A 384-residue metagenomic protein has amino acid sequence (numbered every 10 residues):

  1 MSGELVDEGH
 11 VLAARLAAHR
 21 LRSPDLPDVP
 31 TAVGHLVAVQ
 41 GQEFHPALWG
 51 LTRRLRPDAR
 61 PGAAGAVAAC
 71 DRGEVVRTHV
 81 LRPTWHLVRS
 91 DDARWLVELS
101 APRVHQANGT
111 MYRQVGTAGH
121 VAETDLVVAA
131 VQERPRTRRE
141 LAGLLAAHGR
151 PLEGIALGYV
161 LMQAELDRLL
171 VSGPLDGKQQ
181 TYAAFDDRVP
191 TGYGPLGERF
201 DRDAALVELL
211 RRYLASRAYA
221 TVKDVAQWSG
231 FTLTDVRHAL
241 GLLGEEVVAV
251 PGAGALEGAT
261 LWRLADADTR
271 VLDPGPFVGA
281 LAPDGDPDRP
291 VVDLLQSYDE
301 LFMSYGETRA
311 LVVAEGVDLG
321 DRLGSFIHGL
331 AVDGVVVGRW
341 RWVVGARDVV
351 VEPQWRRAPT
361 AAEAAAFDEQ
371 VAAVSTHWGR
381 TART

Functional and structural regions predicted by a protein language model:
M1-E153, V317: Phosphate-backbone binding and catalysis cores of DNA-processing enzymes
R60-A68, P151-Q163, L233-L240, R322: Short amphipathic alpha-helical interaction segments
D71-V80, T84, E165-L175, G244-G252 (+1 more regions): A short, conserved structural fragment
L87-A93, D176-L196, L256-G279: Short, cationic-aromatic polyanion-contact patches
E98-G109, D186-L209, D273-G285, V292: Short, amphipathic alpha-helical interaction segments positioned at domain boundaries
A118-P135, R202-A218, L240: Positively charged, polyanion-binding regions of nucleic-acid-associated proteins
L242, E246-E315, D321: Non-catalytic regulatory appendages
A314-T384: Glycine-rich, small/acidic residue-mixed loop/short-helix segments
